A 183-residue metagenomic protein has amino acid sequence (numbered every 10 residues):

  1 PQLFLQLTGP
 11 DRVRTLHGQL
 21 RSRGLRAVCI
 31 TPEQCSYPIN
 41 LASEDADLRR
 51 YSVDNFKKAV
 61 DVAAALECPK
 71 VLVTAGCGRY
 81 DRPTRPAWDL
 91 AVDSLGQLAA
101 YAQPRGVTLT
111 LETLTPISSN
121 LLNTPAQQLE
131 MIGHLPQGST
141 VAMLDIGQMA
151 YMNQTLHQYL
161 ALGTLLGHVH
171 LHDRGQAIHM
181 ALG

Functional and structural regions predicted by a protein language model:
P1-F4, P32-C35, G76-G78, V107 (+3 more regions): Active-site beta-loop-alpha junctions enriched in small/polar residues
P1-R21, A75-P83: Glycine-rich, proline-tolerant flexible connector loops at the mouths of alpha/beta enzymes
L5-Q6, V28, S36-N40: Short active-site-adjacent helix-start/loop capping segments
L7, A42-D47, S118-L129, G133 (+1 more regions): Gly/Pro-rich active-site loop or hairpin
L7-P10, R14, C35, A46 (+1 more regions): Generic alpha-helical scaffold signal
T8-T31, K58-E67, G96-R105, I132-P136 (+1 more regions): Acidic (Asp/Glu)-rich catalytic clusters
L25-P32, V71-V73, L109-L111, T140-L144 (+1 more regions): Hydrophobic faces of well-ordered beta-strands that scaffold small-molecule active sites in alpha/beta enzyme cores
I39-V141, Y151: Active-site acidic/histidine proton-transfer and metal-coordination neighborhood in alpha/beta enzyme cores
